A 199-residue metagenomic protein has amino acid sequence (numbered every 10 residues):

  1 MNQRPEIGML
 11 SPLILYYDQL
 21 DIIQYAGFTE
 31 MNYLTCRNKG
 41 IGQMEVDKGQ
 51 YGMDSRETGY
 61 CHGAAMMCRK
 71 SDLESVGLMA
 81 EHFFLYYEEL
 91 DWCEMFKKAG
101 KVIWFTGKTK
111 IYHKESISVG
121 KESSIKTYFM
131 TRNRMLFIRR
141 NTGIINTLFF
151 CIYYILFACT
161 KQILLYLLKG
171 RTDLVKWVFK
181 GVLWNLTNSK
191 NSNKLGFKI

Functional and structural regions predicted by a protein language model:
M1-Y25, T29-L34: Conserved donor NDP-sugar-binding/catalytic core segment of glycosyltransferases
M9-L13, I41, T106-G107, K114: Short glycine/serine/threonine-enriched helix-capping/active-site loop that flanks the nucleotide-sugar donor pocket
E30-G59: Short, flexible, basic/aromatic active-site loop/helix in glycosyltransferases
I41, S75-V76, Y86, K114 (+1 more regions): Residues that scaffold the ATP/ADP-binding catalytic core of kinase and kinase-like folds
G59-K110: A short, conserved alpha-helix in the catalytic core of glycosyltransferases
E115-V119: Short acidic, glycine/proline-rich loop/turn micro-motifs
I125-N133, I144-I199: Non-catalytic, C-terminal membrane-associated alpha-helical segments of glycosyltransferases
